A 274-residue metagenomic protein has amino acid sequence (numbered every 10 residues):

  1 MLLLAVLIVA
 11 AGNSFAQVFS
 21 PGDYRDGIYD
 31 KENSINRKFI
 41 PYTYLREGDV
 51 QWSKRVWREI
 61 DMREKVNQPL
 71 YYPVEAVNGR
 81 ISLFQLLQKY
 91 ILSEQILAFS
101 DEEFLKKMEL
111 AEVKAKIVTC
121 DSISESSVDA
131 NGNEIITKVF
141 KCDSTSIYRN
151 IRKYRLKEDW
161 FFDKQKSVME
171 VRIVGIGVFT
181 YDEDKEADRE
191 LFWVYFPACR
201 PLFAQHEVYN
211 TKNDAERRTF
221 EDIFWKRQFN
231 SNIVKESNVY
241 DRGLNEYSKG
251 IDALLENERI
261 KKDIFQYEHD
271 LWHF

Functional and structural regions predicted by a protein language model:
M1-D23: Bacterial Sec-dependent N-terminal signal peptides
Q17-Q165, P197-F274: A domain-level signal for the mature, folded cores of soluble proteins
V168, I173-D188: Extended serine/threonine-enriched, polar tracts that run as long, contiguous segments within proteins
R189-W193: Local beta-strand/beta-hairpin segments that build beta-sheet-rich folds
